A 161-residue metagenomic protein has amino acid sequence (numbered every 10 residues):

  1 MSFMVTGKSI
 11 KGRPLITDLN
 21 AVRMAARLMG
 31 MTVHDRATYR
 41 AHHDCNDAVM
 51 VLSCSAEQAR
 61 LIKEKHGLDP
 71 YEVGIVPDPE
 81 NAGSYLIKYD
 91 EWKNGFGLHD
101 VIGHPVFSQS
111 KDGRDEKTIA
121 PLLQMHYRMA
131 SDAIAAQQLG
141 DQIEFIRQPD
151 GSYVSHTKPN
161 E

Functional and structural regions predicted by a protein language model:
M1-E161: Interaction-mediating elements
